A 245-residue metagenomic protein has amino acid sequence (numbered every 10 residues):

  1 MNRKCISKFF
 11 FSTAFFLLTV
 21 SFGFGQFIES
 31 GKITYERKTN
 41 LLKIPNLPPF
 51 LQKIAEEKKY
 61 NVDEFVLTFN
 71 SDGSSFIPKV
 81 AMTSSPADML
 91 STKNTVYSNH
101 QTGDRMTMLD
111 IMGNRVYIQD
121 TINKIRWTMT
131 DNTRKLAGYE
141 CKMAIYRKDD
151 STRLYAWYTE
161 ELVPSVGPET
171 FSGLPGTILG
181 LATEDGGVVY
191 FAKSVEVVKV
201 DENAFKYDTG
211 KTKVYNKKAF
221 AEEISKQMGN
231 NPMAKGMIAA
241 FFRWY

Functional and structural regions predicted by a protein language model:
M1-I33, F242-Y245: Bacterial Sec-dependent N-terminal signal peptides
Q26-Y245: Extended soluble regions of mature proteins
